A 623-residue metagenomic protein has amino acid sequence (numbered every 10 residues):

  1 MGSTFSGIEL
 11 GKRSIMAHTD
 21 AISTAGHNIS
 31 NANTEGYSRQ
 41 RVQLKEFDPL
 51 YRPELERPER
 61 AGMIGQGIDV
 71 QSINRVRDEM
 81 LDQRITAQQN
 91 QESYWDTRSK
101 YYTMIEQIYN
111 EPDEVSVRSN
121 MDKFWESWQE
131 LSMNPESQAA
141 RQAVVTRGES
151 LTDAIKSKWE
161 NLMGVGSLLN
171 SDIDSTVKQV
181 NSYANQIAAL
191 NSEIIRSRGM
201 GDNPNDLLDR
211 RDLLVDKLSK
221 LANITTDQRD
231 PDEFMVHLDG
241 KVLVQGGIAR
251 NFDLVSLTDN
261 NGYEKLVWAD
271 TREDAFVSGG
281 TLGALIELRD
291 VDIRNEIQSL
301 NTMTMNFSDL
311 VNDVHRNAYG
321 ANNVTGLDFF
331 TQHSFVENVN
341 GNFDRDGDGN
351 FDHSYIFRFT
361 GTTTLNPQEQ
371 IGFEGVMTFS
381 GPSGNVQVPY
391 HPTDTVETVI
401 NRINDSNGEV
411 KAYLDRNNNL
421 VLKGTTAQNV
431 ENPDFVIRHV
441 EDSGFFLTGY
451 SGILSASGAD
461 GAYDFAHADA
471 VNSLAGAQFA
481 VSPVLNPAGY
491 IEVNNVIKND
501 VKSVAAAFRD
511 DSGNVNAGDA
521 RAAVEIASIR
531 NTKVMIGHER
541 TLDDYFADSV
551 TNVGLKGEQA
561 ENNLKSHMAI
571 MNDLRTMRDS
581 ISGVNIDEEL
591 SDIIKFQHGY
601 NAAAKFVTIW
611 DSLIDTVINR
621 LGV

Functional and structural regions predicted by a protein language model:
M1-V623: Structural signature of extracellular appendage/secretion-system components
